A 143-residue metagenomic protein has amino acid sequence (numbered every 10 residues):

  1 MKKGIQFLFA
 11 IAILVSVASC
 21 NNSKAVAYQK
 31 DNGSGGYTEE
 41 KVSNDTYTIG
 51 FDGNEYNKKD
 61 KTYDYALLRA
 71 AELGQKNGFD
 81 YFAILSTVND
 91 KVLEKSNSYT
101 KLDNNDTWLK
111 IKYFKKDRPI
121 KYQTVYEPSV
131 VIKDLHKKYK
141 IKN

Functional and structural regions predicted by a protein language model:
M1-L8: Bacterial N-terminal signal peptides that target proteins for export
I11-A12: Alpha-helical transmembrane spans of integral membrane proteins, capturing the lipid-embedded, hydrophobic core of TM
V15-S19: C-terminal motif of bacterial Sec signal peptides marking the signal peptidase cleavage site
N21-N143: Secreted/extracellular ectodomain signature
